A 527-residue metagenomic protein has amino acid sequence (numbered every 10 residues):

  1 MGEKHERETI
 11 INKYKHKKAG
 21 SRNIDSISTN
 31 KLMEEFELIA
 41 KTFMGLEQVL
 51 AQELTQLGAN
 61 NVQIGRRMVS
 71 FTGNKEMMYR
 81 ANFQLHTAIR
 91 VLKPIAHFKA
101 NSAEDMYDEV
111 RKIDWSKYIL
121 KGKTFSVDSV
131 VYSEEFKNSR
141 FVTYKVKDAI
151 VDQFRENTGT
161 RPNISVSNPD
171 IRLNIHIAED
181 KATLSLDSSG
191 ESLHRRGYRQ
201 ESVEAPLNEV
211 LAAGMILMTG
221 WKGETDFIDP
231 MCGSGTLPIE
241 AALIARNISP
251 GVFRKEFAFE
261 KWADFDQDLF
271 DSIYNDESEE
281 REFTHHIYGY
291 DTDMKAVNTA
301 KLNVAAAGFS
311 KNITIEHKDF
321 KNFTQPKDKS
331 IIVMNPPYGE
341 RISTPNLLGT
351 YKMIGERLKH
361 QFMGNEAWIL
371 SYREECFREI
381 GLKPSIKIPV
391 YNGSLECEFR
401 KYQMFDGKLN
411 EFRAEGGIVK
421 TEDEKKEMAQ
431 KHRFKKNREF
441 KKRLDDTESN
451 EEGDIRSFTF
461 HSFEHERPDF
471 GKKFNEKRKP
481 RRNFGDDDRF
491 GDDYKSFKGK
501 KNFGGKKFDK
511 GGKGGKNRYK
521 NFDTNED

Functional and structural regions predicted by a protein language model:
M1-M33, K401-D527: Basic Arg/Gly/Lys-rich low-complexity intrinsically disordered segments
E34-I171, S188, H194, E201 (+3 more regions): Accessory substrate-recognition/RNA-binding modules or partner subunits associated with SAM-dependent
S116-K121, H176-I177, P326: Short glycine/proline-enriched loop/turn "hinge" motifs that connect secondary-structure elements and lie
V130, R155, H176-M218: Class I S-adenosyl-L-methionine
N174, C397-K401: Conserved hydrophobic/aromatic beta-strand scaffold that supports enzyme active sites
L207-Q325, E340, L348: Conserved S-adenosyl-L-methionine
K329-N335: Short SAM/SAH-binding signature in class I
